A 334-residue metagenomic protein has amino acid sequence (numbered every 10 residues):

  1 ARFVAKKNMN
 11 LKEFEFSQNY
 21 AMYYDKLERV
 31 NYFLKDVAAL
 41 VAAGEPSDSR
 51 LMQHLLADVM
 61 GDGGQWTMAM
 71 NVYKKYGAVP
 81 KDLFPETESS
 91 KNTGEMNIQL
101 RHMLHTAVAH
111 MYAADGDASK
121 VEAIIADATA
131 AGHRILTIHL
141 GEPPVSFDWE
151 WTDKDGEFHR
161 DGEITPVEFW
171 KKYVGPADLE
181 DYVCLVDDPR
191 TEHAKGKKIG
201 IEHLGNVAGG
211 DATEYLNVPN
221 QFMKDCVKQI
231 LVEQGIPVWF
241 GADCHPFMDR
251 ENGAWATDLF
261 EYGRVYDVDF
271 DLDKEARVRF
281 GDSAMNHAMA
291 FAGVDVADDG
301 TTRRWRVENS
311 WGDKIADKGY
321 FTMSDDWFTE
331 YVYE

Functional and structural regions predicted by a protein language model:
R2-M9, K74, A78, V232: Sec-exported extracytoplasmic/periplasmic mature domains
V4-N19, G300: Phosphate-handling active-site elements
Q18-W151: Papain-like cysteine protease catalytic cores
Y23-L27, G77, A242-P246, G293-D298 (+2 more regions): Short, flexible loop/turn elements at secondary-structure junctions
Y73, R279-G312: Catalytic nucleophile-His microenvironment captured as a short glycine-rich beta-strand/loop that brackets
I98-E233: Core regions of eukaryotic protease modules
D211-N286: Long, positively charged binding patches that form subdomain-scale interaction surfaces for polyanionic ligands
A297-E334: Conserved catalytic-core surface of thiol
